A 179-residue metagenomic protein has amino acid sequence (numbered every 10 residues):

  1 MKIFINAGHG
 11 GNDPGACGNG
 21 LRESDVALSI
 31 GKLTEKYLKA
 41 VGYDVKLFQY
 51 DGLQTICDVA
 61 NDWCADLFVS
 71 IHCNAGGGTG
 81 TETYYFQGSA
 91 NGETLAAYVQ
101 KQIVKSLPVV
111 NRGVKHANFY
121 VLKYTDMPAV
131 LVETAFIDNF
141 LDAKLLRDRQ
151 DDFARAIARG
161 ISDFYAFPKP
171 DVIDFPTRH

Functional and structural regions predicted by a protein language model:
M1-G20: Short glycine-rich His-centered loop
D13, S24-H179: Active-site-proximal helix/loop segments of hydrolytic enzymes
